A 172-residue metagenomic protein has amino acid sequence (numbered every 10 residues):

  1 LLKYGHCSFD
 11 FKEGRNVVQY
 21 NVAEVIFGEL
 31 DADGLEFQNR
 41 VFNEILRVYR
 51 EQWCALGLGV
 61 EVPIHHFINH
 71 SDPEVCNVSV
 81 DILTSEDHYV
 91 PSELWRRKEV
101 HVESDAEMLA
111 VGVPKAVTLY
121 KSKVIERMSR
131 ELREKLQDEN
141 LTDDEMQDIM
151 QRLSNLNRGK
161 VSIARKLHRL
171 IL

Functional and structural regions predicted by a protein language model:
L1-L172: Helicase-primase coupling helices
